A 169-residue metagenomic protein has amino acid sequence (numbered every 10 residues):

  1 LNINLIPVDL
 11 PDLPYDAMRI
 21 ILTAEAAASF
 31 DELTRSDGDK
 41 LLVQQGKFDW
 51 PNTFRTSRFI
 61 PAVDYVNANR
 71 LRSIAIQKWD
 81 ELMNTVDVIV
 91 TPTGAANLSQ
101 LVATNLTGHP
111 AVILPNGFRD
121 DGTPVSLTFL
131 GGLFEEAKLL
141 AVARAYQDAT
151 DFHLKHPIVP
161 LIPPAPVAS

Functional and structural regions predicted by a protein language model:
L1-I20, S169: Gly/Ser-rich, acidic/histidine-flanked active-site/gating loops
N2-P11, K40-V43, L154-I158: Flexible, glycine/charged-enriched surface loops at secondary-structure junctions
N4-I6, I20-I76, P115, R119-S126: Short helix-loop capping/hinge segments that flank enzyme active sites or metal/cofactor-binding pockets
P11-P14, L98, R119, I162: Positions that flank functional sites
I60-R70, Q77-K78, T85, L106-S169: Structural helix-boundary/capping segments
G94-A96: Short glycine-rich anion-binding loops that position phosphate/pyrophosphate groups of nucleotides and phosphorylated
L98-T107: Hydrophobic alpha-helical segments in the ANL/AMP-binding
